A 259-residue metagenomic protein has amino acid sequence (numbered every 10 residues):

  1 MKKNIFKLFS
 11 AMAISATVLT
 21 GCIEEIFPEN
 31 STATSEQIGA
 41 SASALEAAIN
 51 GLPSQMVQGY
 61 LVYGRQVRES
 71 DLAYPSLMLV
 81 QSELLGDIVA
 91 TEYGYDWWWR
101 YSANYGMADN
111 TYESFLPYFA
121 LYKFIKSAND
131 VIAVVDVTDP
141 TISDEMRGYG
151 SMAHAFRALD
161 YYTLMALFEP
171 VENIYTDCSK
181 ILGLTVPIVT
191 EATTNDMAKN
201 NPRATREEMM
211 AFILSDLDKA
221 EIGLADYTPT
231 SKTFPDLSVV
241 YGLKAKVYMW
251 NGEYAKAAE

Functional and structural regions predicted by a protein language model:
M1-T20: Sec-dependent bacterial lipoprotein signal peptides
C22-M78: Membrane-proximal, proline-rich intrinsically disordered regions
E92-F168, A204-E207, E221-T228: Conserved, well-structured interaction surfaces
M152, R157-N195: Extended ligand-binding groove/face enriched in aromatic
H154, Y241-Y248: TPR/Sel1-like alpha-solenoid repeat signature
